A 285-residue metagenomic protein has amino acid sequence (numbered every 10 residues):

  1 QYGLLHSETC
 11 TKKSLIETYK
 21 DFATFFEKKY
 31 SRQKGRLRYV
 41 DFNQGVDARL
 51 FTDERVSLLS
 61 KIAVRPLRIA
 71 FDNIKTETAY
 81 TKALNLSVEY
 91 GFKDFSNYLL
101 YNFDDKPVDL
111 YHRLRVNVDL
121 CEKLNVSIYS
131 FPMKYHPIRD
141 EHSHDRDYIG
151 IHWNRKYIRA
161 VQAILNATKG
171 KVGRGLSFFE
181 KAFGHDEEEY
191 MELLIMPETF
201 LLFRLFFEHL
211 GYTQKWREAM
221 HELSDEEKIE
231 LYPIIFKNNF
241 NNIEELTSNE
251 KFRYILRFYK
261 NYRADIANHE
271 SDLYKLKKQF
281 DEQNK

Functional and structural regions predicted by a protein language model:
Q1-S96, Y101: Conserved SAM/AdoMet-binding glycine-rich loop
Y2, Y19, Y30, Y39 (+17 more regions): Sequence-level detector for tyrosine residue identity
E8-T9, Y101-V108, L124-M191: Flexible glycine/acidic-rich beta-alpha junction loops that bind and position SAM and/or redox cofactors in anaerobic
T9, Y19-F22, V118, I128-S130 (+2 more regions): Ampipathic, surface-exposed secondary-structure segments
K12-K13, K20, K28-K29, K34 (+17 more regions): Context-gated lysine
I62-R68, K75-E141, I164-A167: Conserved C-terminal portion of the radical SAM core fold that forms the substrate/S-adenosylmethionine-binding
W153-K285: Radical SAM enzyme core and accessory elements
